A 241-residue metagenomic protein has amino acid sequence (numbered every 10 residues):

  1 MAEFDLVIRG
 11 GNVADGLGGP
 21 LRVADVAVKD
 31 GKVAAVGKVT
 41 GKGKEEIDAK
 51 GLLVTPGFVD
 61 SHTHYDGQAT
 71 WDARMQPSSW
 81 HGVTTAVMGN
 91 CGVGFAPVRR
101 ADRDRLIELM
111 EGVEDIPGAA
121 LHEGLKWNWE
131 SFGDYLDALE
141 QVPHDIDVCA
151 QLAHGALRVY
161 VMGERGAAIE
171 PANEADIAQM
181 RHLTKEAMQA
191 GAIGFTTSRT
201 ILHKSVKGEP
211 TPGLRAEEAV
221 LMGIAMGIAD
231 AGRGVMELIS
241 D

Functional and structural regions predicted by a protein language model:
A2-G57: Histidine-rich, glycine-flanked metal-binding segment
V7, A27, D60, V87 (+3 more regions): Structured core elements
G11, G31, G51, H62 (+3 more regions): Divalent metal-coordination and catalytic microenvironments
D15, D66-G67, V93-P97, A156-V159 (+1 more regions): Flexible loop/turn segments at secondary-structure boundaries
L53, L152, A156, R199-I201: Short, small-residue-rich loop/turn micro-motifs
L53-P77: Di-metal (Zn2+ and/or Mg2+/Mn2+) metal-binding site signature of metallo-dependent hydrolases with the MBL/beta-CASP
W71-G194: Divalent-metal coordination cores built from histidine and acidic residues
G133-H144, I169-D241: Histidine/acidic residue-rich metal-binding segments in metalloenzymes
